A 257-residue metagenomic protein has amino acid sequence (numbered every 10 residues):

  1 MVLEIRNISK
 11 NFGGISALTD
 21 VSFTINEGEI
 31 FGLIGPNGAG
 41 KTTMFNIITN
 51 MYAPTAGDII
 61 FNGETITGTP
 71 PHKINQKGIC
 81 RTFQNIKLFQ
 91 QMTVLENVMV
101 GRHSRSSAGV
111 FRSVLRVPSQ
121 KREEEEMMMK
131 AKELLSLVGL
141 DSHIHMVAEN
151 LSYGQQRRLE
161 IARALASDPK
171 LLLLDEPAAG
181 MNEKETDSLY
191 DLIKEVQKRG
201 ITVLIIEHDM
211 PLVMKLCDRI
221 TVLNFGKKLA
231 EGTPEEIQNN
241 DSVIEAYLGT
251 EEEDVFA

Functional and structural regions predicted by a protein language model:
V2-A257: Glycine-rich phosphate-binding loops of nucleotide-dependent enzymes
